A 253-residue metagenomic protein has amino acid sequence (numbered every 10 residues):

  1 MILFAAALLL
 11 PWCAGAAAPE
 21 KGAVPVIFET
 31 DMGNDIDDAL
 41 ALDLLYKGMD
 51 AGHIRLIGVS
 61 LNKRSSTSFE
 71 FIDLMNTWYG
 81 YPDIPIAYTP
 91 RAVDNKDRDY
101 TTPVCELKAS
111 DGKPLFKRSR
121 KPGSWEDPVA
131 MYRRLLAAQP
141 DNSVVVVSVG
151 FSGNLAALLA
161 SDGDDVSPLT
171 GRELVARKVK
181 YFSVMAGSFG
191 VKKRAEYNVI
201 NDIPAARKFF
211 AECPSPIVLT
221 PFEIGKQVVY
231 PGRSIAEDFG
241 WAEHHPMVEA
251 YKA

Functional and structural regions predicted by a protein language model:
M1-P11: Bacterial N-terminal signal peptides
G15-A253: N-terminal acidic, glycine/proline-rich low-complexity segments
